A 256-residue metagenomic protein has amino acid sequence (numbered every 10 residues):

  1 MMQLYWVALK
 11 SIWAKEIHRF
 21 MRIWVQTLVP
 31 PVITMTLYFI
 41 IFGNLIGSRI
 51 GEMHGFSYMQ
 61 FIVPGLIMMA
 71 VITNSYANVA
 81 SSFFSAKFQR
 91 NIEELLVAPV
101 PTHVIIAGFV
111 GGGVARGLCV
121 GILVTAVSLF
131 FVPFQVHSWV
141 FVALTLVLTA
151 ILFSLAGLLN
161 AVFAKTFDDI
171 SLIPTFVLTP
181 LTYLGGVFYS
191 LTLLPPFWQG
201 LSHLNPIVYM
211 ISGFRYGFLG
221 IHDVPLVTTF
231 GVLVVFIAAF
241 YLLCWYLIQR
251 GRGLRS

Functional and structural regions predicted by a protein language model:
M1-V32: Aromatic- and glycine-rich beta-strand/loop motifs that create alpha-glucan
F20, T182-A239: Membrane-interfacial helix-loop-helix junctions in multi-pass membrane proteins
R22-S48, I62-T73, T179, V232-A239: Hydrophobic alpha-helical transmembrane segments of multi-pass membrane transport/permease proteins
I23-Q26, F61-G65, I72-A77, A107-F109 (+4 more regions): Short alpha-helical transmembrane interface motifs in multi-pass membrane proteins
V29-I33, T166-G185: Pore- or pathway-lining transmembrane helices of multi-pass membrane proteins that form conduits for solutes/ions
I33-Y38, Y58-S128, G157, T175-F176 (+1 more regions): Hydrophobic alpha-helical transmembrane segments of multi-pass membrane transport proteins
T102-P174, I221-W245: Alpha-helical transmembrane segments and their short interhelical loops
I248-S256: Short cytosolic juxtamembrane segments of multi-pass membrane proteins
